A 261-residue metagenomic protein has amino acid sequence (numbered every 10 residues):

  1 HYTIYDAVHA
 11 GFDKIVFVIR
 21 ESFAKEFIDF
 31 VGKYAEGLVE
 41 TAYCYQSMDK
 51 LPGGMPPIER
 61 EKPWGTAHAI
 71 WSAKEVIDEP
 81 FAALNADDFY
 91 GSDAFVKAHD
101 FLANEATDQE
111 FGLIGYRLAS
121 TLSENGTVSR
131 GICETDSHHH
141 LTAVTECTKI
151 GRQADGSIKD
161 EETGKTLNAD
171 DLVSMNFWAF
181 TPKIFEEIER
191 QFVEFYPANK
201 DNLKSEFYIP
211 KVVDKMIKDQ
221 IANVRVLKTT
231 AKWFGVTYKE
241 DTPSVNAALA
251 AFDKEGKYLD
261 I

Functional and structural regions predicted by a protein language model:
H1-A83, Y90, F95, N104: Conserved N-terminal catalytic core of the sugar/cofactor nucleotidyltransferase
I19, A179-F180, T237: A conserved hydrophobic position in a structured secondary element of the catalytic/binding core that shapes
F27-V31, A98, I188, V245: Hydrophobic packing residues within well-ordered alpha-helices of enzyme cores
P52-P63, G126-G131, E240-S244: Short, surface-exposed amphipathic charged segments that create phosphate/polyanion-binding patches used for binding
S92-W178: Conserved core of the sugar-phosphate nucleotidyltransferase
F177-E189: Conserved nucleotide-sugar donor-binding and metal-coordinating catalytic region shared by glycosyltransferases
E189-A222: A C-terminal functional module that forms or caps the active site or interfaces directly with catalytic machinery
K218-N223, A231-I261: Hydrophobic helical membrane-anchoring modules
